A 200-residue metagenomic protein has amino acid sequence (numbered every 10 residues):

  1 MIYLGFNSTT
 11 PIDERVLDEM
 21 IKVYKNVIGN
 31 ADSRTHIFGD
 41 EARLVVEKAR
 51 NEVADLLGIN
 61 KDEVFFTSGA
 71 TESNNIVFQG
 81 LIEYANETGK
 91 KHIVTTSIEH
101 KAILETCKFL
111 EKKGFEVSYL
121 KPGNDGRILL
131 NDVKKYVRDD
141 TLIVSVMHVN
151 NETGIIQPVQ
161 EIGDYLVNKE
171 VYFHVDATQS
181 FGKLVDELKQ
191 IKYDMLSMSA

Functional and structural regions predicted by a protein language model:
M1-A200: Pyridoxal 5′-phosphate
